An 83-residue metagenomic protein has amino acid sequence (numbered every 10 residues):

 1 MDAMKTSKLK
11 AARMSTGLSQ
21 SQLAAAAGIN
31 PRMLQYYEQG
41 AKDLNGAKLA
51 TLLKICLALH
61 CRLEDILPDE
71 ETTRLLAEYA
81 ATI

Functional and structural regions predicted by a protein language model:
M1-S15: A short, Lys/Arg-rich alpha-helix, primarily the initiator
L9, L23-A24, L34-Y37, I66: Conserved hydrophobic/aromatic packing and binding residues within compact polymer-binding modules
M14, A25, L57: Alpha-helical residues within the helix-turn-helix
G28, L49-D65: DNA major-groove recognition helix of helix-turn-helix/homeodomain DNA-binding modules
I29-N45: Recognition helix of helix-turn-helix/homeodomain-like DNA-binding domains that insert into the DNA major groove
D65-I83: Short, charged recognition helix plus adjacent turn of helix-turn-helix-like nucleic-acid-binding domains
